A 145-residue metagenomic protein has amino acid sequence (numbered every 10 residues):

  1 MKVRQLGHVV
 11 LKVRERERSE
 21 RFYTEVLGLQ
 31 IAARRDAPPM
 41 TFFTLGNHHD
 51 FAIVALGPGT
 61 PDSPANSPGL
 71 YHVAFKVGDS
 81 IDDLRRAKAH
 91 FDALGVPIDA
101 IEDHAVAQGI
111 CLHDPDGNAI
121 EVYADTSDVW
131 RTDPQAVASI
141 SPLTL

Functional and structural regions predicted by a protein language model:
M1-E17, V73, V129-L145: N-terminal beta-strand motif that seeds the catalytic metal site of vicinal oxygen chelate
Q5-R14, D62-H90, Q108-H113, N118: Vicinal oxygen chelate
H8, H49-A52, H72, H104: Histidine-centered active-site/metal-ligand motif
K12-L56: Core segments of cupin and vicinal oxygen chelate
D36, P58, D103-A105: Short beta->alpha connector loops
A55-G59, D125: Acetyl-CoA-dependent GNAT
K88-L145: Vicinal oxygen chelate
